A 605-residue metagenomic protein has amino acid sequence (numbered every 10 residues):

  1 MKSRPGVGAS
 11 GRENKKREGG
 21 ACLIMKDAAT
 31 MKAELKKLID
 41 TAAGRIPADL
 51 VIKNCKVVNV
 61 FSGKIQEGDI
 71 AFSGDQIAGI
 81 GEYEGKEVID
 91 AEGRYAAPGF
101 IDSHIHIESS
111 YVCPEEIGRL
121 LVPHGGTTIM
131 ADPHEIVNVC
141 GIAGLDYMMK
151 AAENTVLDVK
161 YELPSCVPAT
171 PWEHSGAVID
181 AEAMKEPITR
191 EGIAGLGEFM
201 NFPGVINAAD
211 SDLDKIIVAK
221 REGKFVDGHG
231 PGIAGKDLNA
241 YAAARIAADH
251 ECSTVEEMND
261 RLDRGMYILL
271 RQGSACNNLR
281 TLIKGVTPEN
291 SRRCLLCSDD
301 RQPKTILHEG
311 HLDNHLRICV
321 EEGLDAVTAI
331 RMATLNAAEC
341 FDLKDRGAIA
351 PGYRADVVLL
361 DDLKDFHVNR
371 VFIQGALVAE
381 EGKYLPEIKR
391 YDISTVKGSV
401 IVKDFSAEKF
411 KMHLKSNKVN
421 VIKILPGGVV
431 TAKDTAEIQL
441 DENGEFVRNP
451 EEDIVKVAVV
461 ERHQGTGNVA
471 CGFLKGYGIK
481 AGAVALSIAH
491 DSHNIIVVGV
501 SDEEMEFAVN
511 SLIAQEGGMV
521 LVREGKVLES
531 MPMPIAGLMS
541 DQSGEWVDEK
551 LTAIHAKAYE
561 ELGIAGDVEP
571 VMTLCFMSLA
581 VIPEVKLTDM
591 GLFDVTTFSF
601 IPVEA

Functional and structural regions predicted by a protein language model:
R4, K15-G68, S73, G81 (+3 more regions): Active-site microenvironment of metallo-dependent hydrolases
K26-T41, G118-F225, E289, L528-P532: Divalent-metal coordination cores built from histidine and acidic residues
D49-L50, E87, G99, T127-I129 (+13 more regions): Structural motif
C55, D75, G93, H104 (+8 more regions): Divalent metal-coordination and catalytic microenvironments
Y83-K86, A91-A152, E503: Metal-associated gating/positioning segment near the N- to mid-region
H106-E108, H134-I136, P164-A169, F199-F202 (+4 more regions): Active-site beta-loop-alpha junctions enriched in small/polar residues
C140-G144, T170-G176, N207-S211, D237-Y241 (+10 more regions): Short acidic, glycine/serine/threonine-rich loops at helix termini
V178-E198, G204-L269, C276-L296, L307-T328 (+1 more regions): Histidine/acidic residue-rich metal-binding segments in metalloenzymes
